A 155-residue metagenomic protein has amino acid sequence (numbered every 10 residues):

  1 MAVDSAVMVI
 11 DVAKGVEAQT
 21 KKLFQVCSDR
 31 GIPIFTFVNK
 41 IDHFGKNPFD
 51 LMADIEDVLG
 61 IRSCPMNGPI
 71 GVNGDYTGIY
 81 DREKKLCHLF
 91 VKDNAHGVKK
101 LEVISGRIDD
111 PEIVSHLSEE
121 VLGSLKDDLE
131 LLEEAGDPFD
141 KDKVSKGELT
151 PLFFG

Functional and structural regions predicted by a protein language model:
M1-A13: Inter-motif core of Ras-like GTPase G domains
D11-G155: P-loop NTPase catalytic nucleotide-binding module
